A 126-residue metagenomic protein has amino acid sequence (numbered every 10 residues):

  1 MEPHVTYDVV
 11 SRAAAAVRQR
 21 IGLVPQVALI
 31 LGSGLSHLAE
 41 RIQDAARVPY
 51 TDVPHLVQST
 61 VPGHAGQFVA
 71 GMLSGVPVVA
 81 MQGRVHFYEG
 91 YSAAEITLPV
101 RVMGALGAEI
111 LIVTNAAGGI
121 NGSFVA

Functional and structural regions predicted by a protein language model:
E2-A126: Metabolite-binding pocket within alpha/beta catalytic cores that recognizes anionic/polar moieties
